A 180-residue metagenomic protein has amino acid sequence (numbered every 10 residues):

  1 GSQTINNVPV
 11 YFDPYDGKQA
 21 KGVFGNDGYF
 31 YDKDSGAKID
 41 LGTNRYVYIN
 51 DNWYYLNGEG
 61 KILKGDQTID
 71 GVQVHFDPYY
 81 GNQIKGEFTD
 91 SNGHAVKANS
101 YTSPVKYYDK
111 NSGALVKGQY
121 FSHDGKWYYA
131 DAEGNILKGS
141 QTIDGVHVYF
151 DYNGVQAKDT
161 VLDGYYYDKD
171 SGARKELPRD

Functional and structural regions predicted by a protein language model:
G1-D180: Extracellular adhesion/carbohydrate-binding repeat motifs centered on closely spaced tryptophans
